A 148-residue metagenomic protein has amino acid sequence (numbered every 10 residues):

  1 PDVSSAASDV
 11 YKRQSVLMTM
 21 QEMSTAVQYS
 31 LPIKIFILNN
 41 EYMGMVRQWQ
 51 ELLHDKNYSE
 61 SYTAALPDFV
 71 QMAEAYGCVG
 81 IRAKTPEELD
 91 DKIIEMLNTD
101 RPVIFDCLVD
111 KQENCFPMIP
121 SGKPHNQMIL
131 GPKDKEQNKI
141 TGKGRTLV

Functional and structural regions predicted by a protein language model:
P1-A7, Y11: Single conserved hydrophobic/aromatic residue that forms the stacking wall/gate of nucleotide- or nucleobase-binding
V16-L17, E41-M45, Q112-E113: Short gly/pro/ser/thr-enriched loop/turn and capping motifs at secondary-structure boundaries
M20-E22, M45-Q50, C115-P120: Short acidic, glycine/serine/threonine-rich loops at helix termini
M20-N39: A short alpha/beta connector and helix-capping loop motif
V27, E51-D55, T99-D100, G122-P124: Short, hinge-like loop/turn segments at secondary-structure boundaries
Q50-I94: Conserved thiamine diphosphate
I94-V148: Glycine/aspartate-rich loop-and-adjacent alpha/beta segment that forms the canonical ThDP
